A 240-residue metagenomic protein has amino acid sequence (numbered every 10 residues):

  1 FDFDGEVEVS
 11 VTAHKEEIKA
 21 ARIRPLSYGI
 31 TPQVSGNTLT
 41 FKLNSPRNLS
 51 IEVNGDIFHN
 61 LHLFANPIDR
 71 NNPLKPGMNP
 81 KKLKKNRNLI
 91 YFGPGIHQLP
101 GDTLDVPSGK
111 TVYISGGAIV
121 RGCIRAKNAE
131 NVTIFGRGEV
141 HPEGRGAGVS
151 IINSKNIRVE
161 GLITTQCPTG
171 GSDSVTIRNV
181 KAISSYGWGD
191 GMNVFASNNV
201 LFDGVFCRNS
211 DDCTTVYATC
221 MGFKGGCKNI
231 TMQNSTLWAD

Functional and structural regions predicted by a protein language model:
F1-F3: Long, solvent-exposed N-terminal ectodomains/accessory regions that are displayed to the extracellular/lumenal milieu
G5-V7: A structural signal for beta-rich interaction modules in eukaryotic proteins
V9-Q33, L89, I134: Change to "...patches in solvent-exposed regions of secreted, membrane-anchored, or virion-exposed structural
L26-K85, Q98-P107, R121-C123: Extended acidic/polar, glycine-enriched regions that form or flank non-catalytic beta-rich accessory modules
F41-L43, H97-T111, I119-F135, H141-R158 (+2 more regions): Extracellular beta-strand-rich solenoid/capping regions of secreted or surface-exposed proteins that bind or remodel
H97-G101, G189-G191, T219-G222: Short, recurring structural edge motifs at helix starts
G109-T111, G116, E130-H141, K155-T165 (+3 more regions): Right-handed parallel beta-helix
